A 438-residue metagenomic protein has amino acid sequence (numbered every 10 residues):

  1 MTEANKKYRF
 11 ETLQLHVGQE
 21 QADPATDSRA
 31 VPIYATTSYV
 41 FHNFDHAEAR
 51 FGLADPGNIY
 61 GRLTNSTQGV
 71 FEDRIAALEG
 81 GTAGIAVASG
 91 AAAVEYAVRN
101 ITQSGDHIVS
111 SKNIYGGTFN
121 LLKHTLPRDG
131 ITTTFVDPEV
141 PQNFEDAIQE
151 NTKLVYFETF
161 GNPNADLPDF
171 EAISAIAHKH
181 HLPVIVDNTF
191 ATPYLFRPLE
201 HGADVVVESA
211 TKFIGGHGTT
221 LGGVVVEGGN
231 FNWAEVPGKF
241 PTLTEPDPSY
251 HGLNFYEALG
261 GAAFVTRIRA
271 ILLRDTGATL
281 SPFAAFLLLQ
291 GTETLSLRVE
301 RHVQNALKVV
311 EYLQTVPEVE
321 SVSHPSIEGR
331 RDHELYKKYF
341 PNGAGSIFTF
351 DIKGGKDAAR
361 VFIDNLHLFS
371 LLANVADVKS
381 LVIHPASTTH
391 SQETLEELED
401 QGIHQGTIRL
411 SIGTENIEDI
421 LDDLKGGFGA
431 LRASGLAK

Functional and structural regions predicted by a protein language model:
T2, K123, T132, E150 (+3 more regions): PLP-dependent enzyme catalytic core of the Aspartate aminotransferase-like
T2-K6, G18-A22, I85-T315: Conserved PLP-enzyme active-site core in the AAT-like
T2-N65, D73-R74: N-terminal "arm"/small-domain region of PLP-dependent enzymes with the aminotransferase-like
N43-E95, G117-T125: Conserved N-terminal alpha-helix of the aminotransferase class I/II PLP-enzyme fold
L154, P183, V205, S321 (+2 more regions): Structural preference for beta-strand elements that scaffold enzyme active sites
V226, T349-D351, S411-G413: Short hydrophobic/aromatic beta-strand micro-patches that form the beta-sheet surface supporting nucleotide- or nucleic
T276-T279, F283-A285, Q290-T294, V299-R301 (+3 more regions): Conserved small-domain helix->loop->beta segment predominantly found in fold-type I
